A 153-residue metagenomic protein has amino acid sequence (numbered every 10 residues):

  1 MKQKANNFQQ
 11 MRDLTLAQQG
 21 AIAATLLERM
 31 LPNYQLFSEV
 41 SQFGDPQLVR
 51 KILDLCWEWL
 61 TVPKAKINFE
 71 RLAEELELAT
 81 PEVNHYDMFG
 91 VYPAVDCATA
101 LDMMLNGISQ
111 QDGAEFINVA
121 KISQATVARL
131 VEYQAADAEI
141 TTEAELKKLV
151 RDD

Functional and structural regions predicted by a protein language model:
A5, L16-D152: Structured binding/interaction patches within domain cores
